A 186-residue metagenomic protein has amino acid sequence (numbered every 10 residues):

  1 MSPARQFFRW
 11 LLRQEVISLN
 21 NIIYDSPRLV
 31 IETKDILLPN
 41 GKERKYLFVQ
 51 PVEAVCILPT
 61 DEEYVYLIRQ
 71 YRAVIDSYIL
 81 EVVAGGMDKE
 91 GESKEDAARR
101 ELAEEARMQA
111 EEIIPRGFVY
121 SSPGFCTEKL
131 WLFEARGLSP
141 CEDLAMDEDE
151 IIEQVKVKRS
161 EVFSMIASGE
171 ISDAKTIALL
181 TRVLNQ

Functional and structural regions predicted by a protein language model:
S2-S26: Extreme N-terminal tail/first-helix region
F8-L11, Y78, W131, E148-Q186: Nudix hydrolase/Nudix homology domain
I17, Q109-R116: A short coil-to-beta-strand element that immediately follows conserved catalytic motifs
N21-C56, D61: Acidic, metal-coordinating catalytic segment for phosphate/diphosphate chemistry, firing primarily on the Nudix
I22-D25, A73, V119-L130: Acidic pyrophosphate-coordinating catalytic loop
T33-D35, P59, E134-R136, K156-K158 (+1 more regions): Short, well-ordered beta-strand micro-motif
D35-N40, S122-C141: Active-site-adjacent beta-strand/loop module that shapes the phosphate/pyrophosphate-binding cleft
V55-R100, E148: Conserved Nudix-box catalytic region and its N-terminal flanking loop in Nudix hydrolases and closely related
